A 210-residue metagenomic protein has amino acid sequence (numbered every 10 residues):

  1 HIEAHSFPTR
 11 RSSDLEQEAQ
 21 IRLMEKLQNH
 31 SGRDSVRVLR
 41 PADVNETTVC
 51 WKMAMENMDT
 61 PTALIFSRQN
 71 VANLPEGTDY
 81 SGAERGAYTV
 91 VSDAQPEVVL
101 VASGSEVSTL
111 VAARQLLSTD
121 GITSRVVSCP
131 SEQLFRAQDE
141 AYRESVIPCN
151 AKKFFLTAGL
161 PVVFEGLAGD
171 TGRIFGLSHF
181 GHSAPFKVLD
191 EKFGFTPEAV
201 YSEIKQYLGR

Functional and structural regions predicted by a protein language model:
H1-H5: Short, exposed "boundary/linker" segments that immediately precede the start of a downstream structural module
S6, R10-V38, T47, M55-R210: Thiamine diphosphate
A42: TRNA-recognition modules of translation machinery and tRNA-sensing kinases, especially anticodon-binding
